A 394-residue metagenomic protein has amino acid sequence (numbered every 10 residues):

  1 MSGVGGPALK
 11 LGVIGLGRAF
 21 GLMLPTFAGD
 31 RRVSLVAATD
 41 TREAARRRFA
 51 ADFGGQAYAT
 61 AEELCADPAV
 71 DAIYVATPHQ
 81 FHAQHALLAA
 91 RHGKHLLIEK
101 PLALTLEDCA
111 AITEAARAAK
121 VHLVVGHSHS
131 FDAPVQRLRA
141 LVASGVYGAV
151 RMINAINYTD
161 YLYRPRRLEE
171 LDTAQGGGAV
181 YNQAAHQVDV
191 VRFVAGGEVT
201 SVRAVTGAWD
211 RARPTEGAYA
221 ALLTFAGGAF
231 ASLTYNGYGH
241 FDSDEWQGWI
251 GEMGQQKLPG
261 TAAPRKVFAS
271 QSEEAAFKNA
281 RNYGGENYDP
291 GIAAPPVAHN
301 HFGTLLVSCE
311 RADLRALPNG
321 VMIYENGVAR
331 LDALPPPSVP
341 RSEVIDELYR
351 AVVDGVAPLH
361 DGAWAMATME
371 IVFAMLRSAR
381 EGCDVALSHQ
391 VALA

Functional and structural regions predicted by a protein language model:
M1-F53: N-terminal Rossmann-like dinucleotide-binding module
M1-G6, A72-Y74, A276-Y283, N287-A298 (+4 more regions): C-terminal helix-rich "cap/oligomerization" subdomain common to oxidoreductases
G17, M23, G55-A115: Beta-loop-alpha module in the N-terminal Rossmann-like domain of NAD(P)-dependent dehydrogenases, especially those
A37, A72, M152: Short, Asp-centered acidic motifs that coordinate Mg2+ and/or phosphate in catalytic or ligand-binding sites
R46, H85, I112, L138 (+1 more regions): Aromatic/hydrophobic pocket-lining residues that form π-stacking "cages" and hydrophobic walls in ligand
K100-P101, H127-H129, N157, G362: Short strand-turn motif at the edge of the Rossmann-like AdoMet-binding core
V121-H122, H129-L233, G237-Q255, G382: Predominantly a Rossmann-like dinucleotide-binding segment in NAD(P)-dependent oxidoreductases
R211-E216, A226-V344: NAD(P)-dinucleotide binding in Rossmann-like oxidoreductases
